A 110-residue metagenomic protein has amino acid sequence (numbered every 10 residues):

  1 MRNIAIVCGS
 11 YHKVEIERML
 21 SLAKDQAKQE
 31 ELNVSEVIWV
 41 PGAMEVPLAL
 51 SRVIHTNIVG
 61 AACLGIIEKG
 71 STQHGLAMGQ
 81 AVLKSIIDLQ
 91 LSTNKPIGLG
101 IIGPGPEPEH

Functional and structural regions predicted by a protein language model:
R2-W39: Glycine-rich phosphate/diphosphate-binding loop of Rossmann-like nucleotide-binding domains
S10-Y11, I66-I67, I101-P106: Short, ordered loop/turn segments at secondary-structure junctions
V14-R18, L22, P41, E45 (+2 more regions): Conserved active-site and cofactor/substrate-binding residues in soluble primary-metabolism enzymes
E36-R52: N-terminal beta-loop-helix "entrance" segment that forms/cooperates in small-molecule cofactor or anionic ligand
V37, G60-L64, P96-I102: Short beta-strand segments at enzyme active-site cores
A49-I86, Q90: Glycine-rich phosphate-binding loop
V82-H110: C-terminal binding/interaction regions
